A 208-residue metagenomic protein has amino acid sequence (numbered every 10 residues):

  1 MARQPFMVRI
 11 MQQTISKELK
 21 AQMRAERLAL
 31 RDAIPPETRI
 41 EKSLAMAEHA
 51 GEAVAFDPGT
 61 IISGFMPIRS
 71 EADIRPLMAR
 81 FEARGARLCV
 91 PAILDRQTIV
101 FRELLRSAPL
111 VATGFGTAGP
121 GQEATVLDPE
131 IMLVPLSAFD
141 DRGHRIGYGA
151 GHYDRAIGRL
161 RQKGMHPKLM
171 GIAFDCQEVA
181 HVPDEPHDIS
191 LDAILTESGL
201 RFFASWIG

Functional and structural regions predicted by a protein language model:
A2-E18, Q22, D32-A33, E123-M132 (+2 more regions): Surface-exposed, charge/polar-rich loops and edge strands
F6-D128: N-terminal active-site beta-alpha-beta segment that forms phosphate/nucleotide-binding and substrate-recognition loops
P67-S70, S137-D141: Short glycine-rich anion-binding loops that position phosphate/pyrophosphate groups of nucleotides and phosphorylated
